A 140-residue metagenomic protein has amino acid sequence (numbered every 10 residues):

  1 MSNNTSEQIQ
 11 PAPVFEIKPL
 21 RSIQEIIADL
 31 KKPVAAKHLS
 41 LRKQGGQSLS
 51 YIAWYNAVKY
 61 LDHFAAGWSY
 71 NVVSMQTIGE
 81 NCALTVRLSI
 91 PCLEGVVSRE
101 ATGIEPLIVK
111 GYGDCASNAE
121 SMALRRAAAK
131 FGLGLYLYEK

Functional and structural regions predicted by a protein language model:
M1-L49: N-terminal, Lys/Arg- and Ser/Thr-rich interaction peptides
I52-K140: Positively charged, aromatic-enriched nucleic acid-contacting surfaces
